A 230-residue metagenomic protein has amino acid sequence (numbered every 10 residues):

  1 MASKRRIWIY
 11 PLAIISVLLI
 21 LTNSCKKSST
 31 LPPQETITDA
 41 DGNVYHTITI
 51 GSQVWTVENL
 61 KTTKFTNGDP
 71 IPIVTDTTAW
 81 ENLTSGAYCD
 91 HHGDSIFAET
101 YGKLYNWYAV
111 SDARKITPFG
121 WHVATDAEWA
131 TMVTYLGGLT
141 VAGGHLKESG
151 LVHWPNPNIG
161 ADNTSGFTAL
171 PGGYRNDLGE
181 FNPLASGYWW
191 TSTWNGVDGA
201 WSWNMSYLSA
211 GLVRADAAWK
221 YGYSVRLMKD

Functional and structural regions predicted by a protein language model:
M1-I7: N-terminal secretory signal peptides that target proteins for export/translocation
K4, K26-K27: Polybasic, lysine/arginine-rich low-complexity segments
W8-I15: Sec-dependent N-terminal signal peptides
L21-S24: C-terminal motif of bacterial Sec signal peptides marking the signal peptidase cleavage site
K27-D230: Conserved positions within compact, well-structured domain cores
